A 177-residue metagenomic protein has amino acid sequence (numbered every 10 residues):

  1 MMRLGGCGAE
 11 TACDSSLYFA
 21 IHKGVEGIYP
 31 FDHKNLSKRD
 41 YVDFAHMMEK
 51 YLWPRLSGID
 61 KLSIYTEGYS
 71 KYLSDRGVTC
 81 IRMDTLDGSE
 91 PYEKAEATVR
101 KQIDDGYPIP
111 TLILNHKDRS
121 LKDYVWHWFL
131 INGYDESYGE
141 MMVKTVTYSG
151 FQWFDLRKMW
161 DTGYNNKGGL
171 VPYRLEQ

Functional and structural regions predicted by a protein language model:
M1-S89: Cysteine-nucleophile protease catalytic domains, especially the papain-like/related folds used in DUB/UBL proteases
D14, N115-R119, S149-F151: Solvent-exposed loop/turn segments at secondary-structure junctions within structured extracellular/periplasmic domains
E26-P30, R55, W128-L130, D155 (+1 more regions): Intrinsic disorder/low-complexity segments enriched in polar/charged and small flexible residues
M47-S57, R100-I113, G168-G169: Short, Lys/Arg-enriched charge-dense amphipathic segments
E67-S70, A95-R100, D155-W160: Intrinsically disordered, low-complexity boundary segments flanking structured domains
Y69-T79, P108, L170-Q177: Short, highly charged low-complexity linear segments
S89-K144, E176: Active-site-adjacent substructure of cysteine-protease-like catalytic cores
K122, N132-Q177: Noncatalytic regulatory segments and standalone regulatory/sensor domains
